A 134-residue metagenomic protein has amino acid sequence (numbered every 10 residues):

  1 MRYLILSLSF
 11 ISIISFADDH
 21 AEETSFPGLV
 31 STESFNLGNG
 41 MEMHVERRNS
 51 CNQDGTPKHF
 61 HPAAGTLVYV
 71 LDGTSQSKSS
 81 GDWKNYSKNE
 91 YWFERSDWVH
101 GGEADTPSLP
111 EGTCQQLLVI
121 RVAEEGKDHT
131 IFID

Functional and structural regions predicted by a protein language model:
Y3-S12: Sec-dependent N-terminal signal peptides
L6, F16-H44, N85, W92-R95 (+1 more regions): A short, N-terminal "cap"/entry segment at the start of jelly-roll beta-barrel domains of the cupin/DSBH fold
G38-N39, H61-P62, Y69, K84-N85 (+1 more regions): Extracellular/periplasmic catalytic domains that process cell-envelope and extracellular macromolecules
S50, S80-V99: Short acidic-glycine-tyrosine-enriched beta hairpin
C51-D54, L71-D72, S79, G101-A104: N-terminal post-signal-peptidase region of extra-cytosolic proteins
N52-T66: A short beta-loop-beta micro-motif enriched in histidine and acidic residues
A63-G81: Glycine- and acidic-residue-biased ligand/ion/polar-headgroup-sensing regions
D97-D128: Ligand-binding loop in jelly-roll beta-barrel domains
